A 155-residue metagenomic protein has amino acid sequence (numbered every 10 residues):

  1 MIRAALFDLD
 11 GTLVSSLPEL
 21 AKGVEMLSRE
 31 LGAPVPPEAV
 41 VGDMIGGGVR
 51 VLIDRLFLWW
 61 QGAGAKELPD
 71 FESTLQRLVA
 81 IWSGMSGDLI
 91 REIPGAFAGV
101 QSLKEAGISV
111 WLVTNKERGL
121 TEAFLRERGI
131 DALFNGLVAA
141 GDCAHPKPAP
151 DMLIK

Functional and structural regions predicted by a protein language model:
I2-L9, L13-A106, E117-G119: N-terminal helical cap/lid subdomain that shapes the substrate entry/recognition surface in HAD-like hydrolases
D88-R91, W111, E117-K155: Substrate-recognition "cap/lid" segment bordering the active-site pocket of phosphatases
